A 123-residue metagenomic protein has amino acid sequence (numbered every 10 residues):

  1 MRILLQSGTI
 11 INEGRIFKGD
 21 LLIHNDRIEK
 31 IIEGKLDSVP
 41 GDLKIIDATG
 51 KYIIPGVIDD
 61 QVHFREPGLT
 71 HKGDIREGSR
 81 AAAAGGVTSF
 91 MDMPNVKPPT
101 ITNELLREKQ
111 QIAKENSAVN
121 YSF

Functional and structural regions predicted by a protein language model:
M1-L4, T9-G56: Histidine-rich, glycine-flanked metal-binding segment
S38, K114-V119: Short helix-capping segments at alpha-helix termini
I45, Y121-F123: Generic structural signal for residues in well-ordered beta-strands
K51-N116: Metal-associated gating/positioning segment near the N- to mid-region
